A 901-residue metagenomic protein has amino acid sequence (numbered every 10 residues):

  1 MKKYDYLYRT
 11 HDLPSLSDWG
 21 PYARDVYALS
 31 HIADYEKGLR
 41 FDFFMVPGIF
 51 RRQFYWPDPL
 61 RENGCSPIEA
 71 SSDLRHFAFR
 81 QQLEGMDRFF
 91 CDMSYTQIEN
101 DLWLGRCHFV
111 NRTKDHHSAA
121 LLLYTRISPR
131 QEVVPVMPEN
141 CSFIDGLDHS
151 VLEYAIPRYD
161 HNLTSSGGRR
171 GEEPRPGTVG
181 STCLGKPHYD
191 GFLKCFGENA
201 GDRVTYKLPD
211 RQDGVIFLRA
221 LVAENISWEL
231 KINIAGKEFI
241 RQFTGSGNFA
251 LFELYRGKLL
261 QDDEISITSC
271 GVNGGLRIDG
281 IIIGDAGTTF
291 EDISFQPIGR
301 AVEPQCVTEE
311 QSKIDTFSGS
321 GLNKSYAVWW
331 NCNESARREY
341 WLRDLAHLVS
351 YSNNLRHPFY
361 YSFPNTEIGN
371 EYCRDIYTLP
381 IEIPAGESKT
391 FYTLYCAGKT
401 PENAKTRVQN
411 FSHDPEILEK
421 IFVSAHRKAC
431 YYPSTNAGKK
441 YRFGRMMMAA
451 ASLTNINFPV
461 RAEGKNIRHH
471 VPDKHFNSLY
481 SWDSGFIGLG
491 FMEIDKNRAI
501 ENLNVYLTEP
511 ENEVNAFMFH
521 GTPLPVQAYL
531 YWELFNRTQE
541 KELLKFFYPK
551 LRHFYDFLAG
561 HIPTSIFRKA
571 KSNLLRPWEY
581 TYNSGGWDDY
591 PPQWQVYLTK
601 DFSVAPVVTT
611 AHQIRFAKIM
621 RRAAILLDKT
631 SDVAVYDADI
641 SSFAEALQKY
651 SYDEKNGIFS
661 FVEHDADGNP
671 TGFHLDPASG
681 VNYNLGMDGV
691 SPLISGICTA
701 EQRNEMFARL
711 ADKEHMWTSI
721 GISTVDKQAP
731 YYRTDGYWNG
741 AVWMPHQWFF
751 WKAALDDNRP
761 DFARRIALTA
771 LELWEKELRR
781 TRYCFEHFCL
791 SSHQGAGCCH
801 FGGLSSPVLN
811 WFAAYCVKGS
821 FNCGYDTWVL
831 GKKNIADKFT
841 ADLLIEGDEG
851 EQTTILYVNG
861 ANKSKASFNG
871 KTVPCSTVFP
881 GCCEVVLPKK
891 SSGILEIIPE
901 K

Functional and structural regions predicted by a protein language model:
M1-N436, G797-C798, G802, V817-K901: Terminal accessory carbohydrate-recognition/targeting modules of carbohydrate-active enzymes
K2-D42, V46, A528-T538, L544-F547 (+4 more regions): C-terminal capping/lid segments that line or modulate ligand- or cofactor-binding pockets
T435-A437, H475-N477, F491-N504, L534-R552 (+5 more regions): Structural helix-adjacent loops and short alpha-helical linkers that scaffold large soluble proteins
T435-F476, R498-F517, I566-A605, Q648-A741 (+3 more regions): Extended glycan-interaction surfaces of carbohydrate-active proteins
Y480, T508-W532, V607-T610: Aromatic-lined, polymer-binding surfaces characteristic of secreted/periplasmic polysaccharide-degrading enzymes
